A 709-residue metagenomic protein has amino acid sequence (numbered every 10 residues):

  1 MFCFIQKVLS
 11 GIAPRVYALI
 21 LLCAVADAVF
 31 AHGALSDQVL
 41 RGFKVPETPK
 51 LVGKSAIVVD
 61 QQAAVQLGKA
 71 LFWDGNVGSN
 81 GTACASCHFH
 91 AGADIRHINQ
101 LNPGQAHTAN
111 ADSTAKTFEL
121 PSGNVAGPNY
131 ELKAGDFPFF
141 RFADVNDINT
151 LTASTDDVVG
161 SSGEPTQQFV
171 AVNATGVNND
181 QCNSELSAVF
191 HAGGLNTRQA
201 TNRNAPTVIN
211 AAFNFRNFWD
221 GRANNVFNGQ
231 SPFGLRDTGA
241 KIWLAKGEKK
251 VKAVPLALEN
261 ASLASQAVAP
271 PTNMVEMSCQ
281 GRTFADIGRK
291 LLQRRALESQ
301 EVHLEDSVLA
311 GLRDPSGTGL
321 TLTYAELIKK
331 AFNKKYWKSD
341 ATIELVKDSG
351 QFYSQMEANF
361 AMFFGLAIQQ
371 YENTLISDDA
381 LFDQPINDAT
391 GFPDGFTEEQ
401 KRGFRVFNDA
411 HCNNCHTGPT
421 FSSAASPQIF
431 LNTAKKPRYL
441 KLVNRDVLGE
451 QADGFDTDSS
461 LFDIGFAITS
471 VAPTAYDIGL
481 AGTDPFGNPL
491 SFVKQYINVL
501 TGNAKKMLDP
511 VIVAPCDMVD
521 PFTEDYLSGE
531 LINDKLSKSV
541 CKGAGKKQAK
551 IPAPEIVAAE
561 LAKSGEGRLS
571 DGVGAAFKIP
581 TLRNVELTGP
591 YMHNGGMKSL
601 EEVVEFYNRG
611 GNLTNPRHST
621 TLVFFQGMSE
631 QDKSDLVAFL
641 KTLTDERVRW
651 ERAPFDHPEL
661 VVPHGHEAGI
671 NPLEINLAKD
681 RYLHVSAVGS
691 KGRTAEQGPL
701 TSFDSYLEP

Functional and structural regions predicted by a protein language model:
I5, A13, F30-P709: Periplasmic c-type cytochrome electron-transfer domains
A18-L19, V29: Cleavable N-terminal signal peptides
V25-A26: N-terminal signal peptide c-region/cleavage motif recognized by signal peptidases
